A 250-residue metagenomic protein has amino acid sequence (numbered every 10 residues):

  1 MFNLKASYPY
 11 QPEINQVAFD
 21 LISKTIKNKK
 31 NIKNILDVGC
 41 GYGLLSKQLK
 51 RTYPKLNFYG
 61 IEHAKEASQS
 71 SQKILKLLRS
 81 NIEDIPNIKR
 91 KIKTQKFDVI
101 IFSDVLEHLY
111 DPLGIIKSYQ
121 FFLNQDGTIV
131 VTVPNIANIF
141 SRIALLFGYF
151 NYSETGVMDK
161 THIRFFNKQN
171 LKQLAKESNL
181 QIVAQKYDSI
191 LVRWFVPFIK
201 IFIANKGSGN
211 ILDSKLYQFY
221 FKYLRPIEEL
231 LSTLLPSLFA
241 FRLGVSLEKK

Functional and structural regions predicted by a protein language model:
M1-Q95, V99, L113-I116, D188-I190 (+2 more regions): Conserved N-terminal segment of class I S-adenosyl-L-methionine
V99-Y110: A short SAM/SAH-binding and catalytic strip from SAM-dependent methyltransferases
L109-Y110, V133, A137: A structural helix-start
L113-Q125: A short glycine-rich, Lys/Arg-flanked "PGG" loop and its adjoining helix->strand segment in the class I
G127-V133: Conserved beta-strand signature within the Rossmann-like core of class I S-adenosyl-L-methionine
A137-H162: Short, glycine-/aromatic-enriched active-site segment of Class I SAM-dependent methyltransferases
I163-S178: Short alpha-helix
L180-L191: Conserved S-adenosyl-L-methionine
